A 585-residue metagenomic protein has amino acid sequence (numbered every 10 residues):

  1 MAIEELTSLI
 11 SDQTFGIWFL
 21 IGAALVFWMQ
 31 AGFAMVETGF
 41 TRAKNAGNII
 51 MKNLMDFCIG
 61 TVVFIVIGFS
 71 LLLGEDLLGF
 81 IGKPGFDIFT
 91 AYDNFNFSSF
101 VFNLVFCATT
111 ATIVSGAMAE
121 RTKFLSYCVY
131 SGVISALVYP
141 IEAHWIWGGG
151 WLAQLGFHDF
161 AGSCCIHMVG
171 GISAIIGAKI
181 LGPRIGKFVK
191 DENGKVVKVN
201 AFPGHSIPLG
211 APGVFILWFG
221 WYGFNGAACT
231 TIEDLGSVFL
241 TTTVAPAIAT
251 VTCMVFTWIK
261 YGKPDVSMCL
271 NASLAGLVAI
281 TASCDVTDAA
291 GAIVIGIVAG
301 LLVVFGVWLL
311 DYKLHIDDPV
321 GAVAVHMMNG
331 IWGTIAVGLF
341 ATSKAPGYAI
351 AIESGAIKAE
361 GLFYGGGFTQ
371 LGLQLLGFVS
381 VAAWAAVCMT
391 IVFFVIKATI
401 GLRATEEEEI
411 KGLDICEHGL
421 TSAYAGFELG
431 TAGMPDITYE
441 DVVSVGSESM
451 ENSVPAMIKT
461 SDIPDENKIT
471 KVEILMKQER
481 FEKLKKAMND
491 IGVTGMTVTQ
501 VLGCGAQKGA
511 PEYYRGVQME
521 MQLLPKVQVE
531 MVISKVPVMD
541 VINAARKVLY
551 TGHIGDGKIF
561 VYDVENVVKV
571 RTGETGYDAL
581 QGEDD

Functional and structural regions predicted by a protein language model:
A2-S461: Glycine- and aromatic-enriched membrane alpha-helices
C416-A423, M434-D585: Positively charged, small/polar-rich N-terminal and surface patches that mediate targeting and assembly and bind
